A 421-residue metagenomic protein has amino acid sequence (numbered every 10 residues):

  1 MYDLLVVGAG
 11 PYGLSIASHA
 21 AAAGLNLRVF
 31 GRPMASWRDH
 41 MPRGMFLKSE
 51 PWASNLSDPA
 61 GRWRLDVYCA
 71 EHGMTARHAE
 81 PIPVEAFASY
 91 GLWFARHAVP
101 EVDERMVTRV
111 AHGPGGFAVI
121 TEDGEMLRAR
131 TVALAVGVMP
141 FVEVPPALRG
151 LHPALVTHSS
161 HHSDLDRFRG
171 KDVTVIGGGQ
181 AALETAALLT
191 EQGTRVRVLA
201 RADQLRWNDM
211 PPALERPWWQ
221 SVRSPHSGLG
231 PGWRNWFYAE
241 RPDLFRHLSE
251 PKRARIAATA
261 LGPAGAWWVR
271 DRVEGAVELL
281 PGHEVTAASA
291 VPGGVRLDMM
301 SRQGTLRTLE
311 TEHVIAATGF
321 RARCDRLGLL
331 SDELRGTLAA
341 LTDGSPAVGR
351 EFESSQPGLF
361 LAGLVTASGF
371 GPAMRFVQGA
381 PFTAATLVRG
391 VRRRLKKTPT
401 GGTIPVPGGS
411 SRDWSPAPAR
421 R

Functional and structural regions predicted by a protein language model:
M1-M34, A79-Q180, E184-R421: Flavin (primarily FAD) cofactor-binding/catalytic cores of flavoenzymes
D39-G73, H226-R246: Flavin (FAD/FMN) cofactor-binding and adjacent substrate-gating region of FAD-dependent oxidoreductase domains
